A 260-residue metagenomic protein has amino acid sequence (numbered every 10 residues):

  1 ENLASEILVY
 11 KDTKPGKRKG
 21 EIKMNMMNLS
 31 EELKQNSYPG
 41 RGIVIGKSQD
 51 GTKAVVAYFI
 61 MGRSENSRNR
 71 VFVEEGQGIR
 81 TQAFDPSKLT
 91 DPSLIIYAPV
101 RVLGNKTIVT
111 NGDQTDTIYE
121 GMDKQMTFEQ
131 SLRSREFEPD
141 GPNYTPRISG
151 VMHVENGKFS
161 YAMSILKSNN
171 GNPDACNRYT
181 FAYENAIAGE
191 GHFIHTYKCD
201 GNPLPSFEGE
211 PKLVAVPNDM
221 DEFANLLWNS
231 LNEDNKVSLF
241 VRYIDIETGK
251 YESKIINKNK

Functional and structural regions predicted by a protein language model:
E6-K23: Short, Lys/Arg-enriched N-terminal segments with co-localized hydrophobic residues within the first ~10-30 amino acids
R18, K23-K260: Conserved short alpha-helical segments that host acidic/polar catalytic motifs at enzyme active sites
